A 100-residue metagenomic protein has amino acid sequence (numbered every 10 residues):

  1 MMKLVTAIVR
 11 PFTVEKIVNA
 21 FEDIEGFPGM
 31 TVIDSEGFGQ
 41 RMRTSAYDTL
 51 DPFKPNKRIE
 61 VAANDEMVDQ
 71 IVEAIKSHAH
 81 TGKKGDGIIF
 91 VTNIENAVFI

Functional and structural regions predicted by a protein language model:
M1-I100: Positively charged, small/polar-rich N-terminal and surface patches that mediate targeting and assembly and bind
